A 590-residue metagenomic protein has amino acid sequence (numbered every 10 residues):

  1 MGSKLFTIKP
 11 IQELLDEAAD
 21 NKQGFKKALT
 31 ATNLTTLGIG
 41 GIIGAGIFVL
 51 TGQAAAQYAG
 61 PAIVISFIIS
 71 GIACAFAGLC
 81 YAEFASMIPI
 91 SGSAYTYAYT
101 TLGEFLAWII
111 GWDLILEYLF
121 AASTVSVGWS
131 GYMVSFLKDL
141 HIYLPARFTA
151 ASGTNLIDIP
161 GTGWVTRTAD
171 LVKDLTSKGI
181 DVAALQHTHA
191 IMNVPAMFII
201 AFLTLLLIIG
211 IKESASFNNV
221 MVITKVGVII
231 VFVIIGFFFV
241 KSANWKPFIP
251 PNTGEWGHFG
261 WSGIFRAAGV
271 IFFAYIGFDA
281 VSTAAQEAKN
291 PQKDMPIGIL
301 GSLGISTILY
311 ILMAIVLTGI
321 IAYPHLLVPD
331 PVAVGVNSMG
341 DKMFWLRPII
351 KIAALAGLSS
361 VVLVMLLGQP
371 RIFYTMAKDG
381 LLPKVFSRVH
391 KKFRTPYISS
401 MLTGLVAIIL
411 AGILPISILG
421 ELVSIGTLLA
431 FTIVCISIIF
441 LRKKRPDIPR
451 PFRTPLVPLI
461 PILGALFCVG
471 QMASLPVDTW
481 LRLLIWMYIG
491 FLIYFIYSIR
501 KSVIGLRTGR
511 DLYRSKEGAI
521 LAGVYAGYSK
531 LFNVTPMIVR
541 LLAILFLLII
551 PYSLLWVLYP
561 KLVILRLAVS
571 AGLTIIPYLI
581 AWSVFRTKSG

Functional and structural regions predicted by a protein language model:
M1-G52, A56-P61, C74-L79, I88-S91 (+3 more regions): Membrane-interface "cap" regions at the ends of multi-pass membrane proteins
K26, L50-T162, T166-A169, K178-G179 (+2 more regions): Extracellular loop-to-transmembrane helix junctions
L29-F48, A190-L203, G236-F239, G254-I308 (+2 more regions): Hydrophobic, membrane-embedded alpha-helices of multi-pass small-molecule transporters
T96-Y97, G103, S135-A151, G161 (+4 more regions): TM-loop-TM module centered on a large, flexible mid-protein loop between adjacent transmembrane helices in multi-pass
S130, T188-S242, I299-L303, G420-I433 (+2 more regions): Membrane-interface loop-to-helix entry segments
G131-H141, I223-N252, I315-I321, F431-I448 (+1 more regions): Hydrophobic alpha-helical segments and their helix-loop junctions in multi-pass secondary transporters
T188-I191, L203, V385-Y397, F431-T479: C-terminal membrane-solvent junction of multi-pass transporters and transport-like membrane proteins
E421-L422, G426-T427, L456-I504: A generic transmembrane alpha-helix motif of multi-pass inner-membrane proteins
